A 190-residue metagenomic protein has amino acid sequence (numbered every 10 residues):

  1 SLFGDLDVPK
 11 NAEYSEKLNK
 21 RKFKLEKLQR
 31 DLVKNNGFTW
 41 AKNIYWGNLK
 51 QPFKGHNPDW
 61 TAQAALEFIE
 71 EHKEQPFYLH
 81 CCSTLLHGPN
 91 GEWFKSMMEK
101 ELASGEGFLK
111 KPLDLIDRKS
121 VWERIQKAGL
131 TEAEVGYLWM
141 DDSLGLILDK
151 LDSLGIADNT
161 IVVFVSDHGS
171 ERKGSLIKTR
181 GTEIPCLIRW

Functional and structural regions predicted by a protein language model:
S1-D5: Long, well-ordered early-domain segments
V8: Core nucleic-acid recognition elements
K17-N35, A41-W190: Active-site-proximal cap/lid insertion segments
